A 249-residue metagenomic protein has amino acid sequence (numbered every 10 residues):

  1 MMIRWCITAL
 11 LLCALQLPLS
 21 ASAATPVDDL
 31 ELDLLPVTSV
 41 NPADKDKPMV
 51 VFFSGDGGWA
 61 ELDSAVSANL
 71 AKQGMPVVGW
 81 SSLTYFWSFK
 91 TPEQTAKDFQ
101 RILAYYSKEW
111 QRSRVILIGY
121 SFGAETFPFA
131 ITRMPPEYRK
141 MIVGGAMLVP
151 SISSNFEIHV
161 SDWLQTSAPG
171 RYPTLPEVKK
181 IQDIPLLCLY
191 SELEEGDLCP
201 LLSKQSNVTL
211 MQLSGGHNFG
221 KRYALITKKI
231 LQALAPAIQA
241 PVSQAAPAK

Functional and structural regions predicted by a protein language model:
T8-P18: Bacterial N-terminal signal peptides
A21-K45: N-terminal cap/lid segment of alpha/beta-hydrolase-fold proteins
T38-M75, G79-S82: Short, surface-exposed "cap/lid" segments of acyl-processing enzymes
N41, F156-S206: The feature captures the conserved acid-bearing segment of alpha/beta-hydrolase catalytic domains
V78, K204-F219: Catalytic histidine neighborhood in serine/cysteine hydrolases with alpha/beta-hydrolase-type architecture
F89-W110, F129: Alpha/beta-hydrolase active-site loop
Y105-Y106, R114-P169, E177: Primarily recognizes the serine-hydrolase "nucleophile elbow" in alpha/beta-hydrolase and SGNH/GDSL folds
Y223-K249: Catalytic active-site module of serine/aspartate enzymes centered on a nucleophile-bearing elbow/loop
